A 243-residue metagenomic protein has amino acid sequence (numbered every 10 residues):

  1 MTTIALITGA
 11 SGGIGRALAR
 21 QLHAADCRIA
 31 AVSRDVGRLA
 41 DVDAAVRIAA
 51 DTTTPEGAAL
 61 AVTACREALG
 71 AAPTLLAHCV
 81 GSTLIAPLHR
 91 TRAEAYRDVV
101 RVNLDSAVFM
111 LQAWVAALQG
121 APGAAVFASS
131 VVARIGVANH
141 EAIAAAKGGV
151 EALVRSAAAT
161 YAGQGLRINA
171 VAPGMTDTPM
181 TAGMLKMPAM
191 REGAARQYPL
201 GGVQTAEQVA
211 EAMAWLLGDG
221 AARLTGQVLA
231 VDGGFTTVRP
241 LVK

Functional and structural regions predicted by a protein language model:
S11-G12: Conserved glycine-rich cofactor-binding loop
P87-L88, A95-V100, A194: Substrate-binding pocket helix/loop in short-chain dehydrogenase/reductase
L111, A146, V154: Active-site helix of classical SDR
A116, A159-G163, A222: Alpha-helical segment proximal to the catalytic Tyr-Lys
S130: Residue(s) in the substrate-gating loop at a strand-loop-helix junction that position the organic substrate next
A170, A189-L224, V231-G233: C-terminal helical subdomain
T225-K243: Short C-terminal tail/terminal secondary-structure segment of NAD(P)H-dependent dehydrogenase/reductase domains
